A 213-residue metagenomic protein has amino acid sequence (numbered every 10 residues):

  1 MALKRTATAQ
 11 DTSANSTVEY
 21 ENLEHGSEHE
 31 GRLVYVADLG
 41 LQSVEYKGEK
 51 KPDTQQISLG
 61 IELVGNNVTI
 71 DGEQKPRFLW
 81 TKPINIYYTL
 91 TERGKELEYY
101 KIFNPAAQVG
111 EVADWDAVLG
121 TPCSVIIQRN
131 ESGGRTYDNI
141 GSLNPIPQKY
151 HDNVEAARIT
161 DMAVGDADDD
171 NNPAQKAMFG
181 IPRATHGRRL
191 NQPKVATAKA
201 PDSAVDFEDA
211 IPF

Functional and structural regions predicted by a protein language model:
M1-F213: Short beta-rich binding modules
